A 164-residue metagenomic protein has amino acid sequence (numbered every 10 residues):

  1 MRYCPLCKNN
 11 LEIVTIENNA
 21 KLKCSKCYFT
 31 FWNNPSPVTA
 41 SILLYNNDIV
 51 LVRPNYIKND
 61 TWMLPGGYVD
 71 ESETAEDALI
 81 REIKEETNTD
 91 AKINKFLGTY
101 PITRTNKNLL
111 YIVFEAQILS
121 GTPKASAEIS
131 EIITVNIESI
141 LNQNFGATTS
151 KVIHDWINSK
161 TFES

Functional and structural regions predicted by a protein language model:
C4-C7, C24-C27: Short cysteine-rich clusters marking metal-coordination/redox-active sites
L11-I13, W32: Short functional micro-motifs and their immediate structural scaffolds
I13-T15, D90-G98: A short coil-to-beta-strand element that immediately follows conserved catalytic motifs
N18-N19: Flanking scaffold residues of small Cys/His-coordinated metal-binding clusters
K26-V50, T99: Conserved N-terminal beta-strand and adjoining loop/helix that marks the start of the Nudix/MutT-like hydrolase domain
L44-E85: Conserved Nudix-box catalytic region and its N-terminal flanking loop in Nudix hydrolases and closely related
Y100-P123: Active-site-adjacent beta-strand/loop module that shapes the phosphate/pyrophosphate-binding cleft
K124-I153: NUDIX/MutT-family hydrolases
